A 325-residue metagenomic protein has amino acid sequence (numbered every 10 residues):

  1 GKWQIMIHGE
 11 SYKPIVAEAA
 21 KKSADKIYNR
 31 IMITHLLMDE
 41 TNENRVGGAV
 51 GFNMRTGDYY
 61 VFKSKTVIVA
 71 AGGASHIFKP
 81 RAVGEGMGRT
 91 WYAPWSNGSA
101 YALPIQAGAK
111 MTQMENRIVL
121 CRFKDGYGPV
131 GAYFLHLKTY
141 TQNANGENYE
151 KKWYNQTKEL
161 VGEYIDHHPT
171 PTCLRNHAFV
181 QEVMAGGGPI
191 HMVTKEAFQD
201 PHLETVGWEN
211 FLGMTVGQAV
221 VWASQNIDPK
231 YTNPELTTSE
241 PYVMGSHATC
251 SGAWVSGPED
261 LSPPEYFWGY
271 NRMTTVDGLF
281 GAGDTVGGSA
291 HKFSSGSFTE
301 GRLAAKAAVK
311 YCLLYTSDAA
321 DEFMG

Functional and structural regions predicted by a protein language model:
G1-H35, D39-G47, Q113-H291: Mobile, glycine/GP-rich and aromatic-enriched active-site lid/loop segments adjacent to catalytic centers
G48-F52: Short beta-strand segments that buttress and anchor functional surface loops
M54, G72, D284: Flexible loop residues that form catalytic and substrate-binding hotspots at small-molecule/glycan-binding clefts
G57-T66: Core beta-strand elements of the Rossmann-like FAD/NAD(P) dinucleotide-binding domain in flavoenzyme oxidoreductases
D58, H76-I77, G288: Short glycine-rich, flexible loops that bind phosphorylated cofactors or substrates
V69-P129, S294-A307: Glycine-rich loop(s) and the adjacent beta-strand/alpha-helix scaffold that form part
Y315-M324: Single conserved hydrophobic/aromatic residue that forms the stacking wall/gate of nucleotide- or nucleobase-binding
